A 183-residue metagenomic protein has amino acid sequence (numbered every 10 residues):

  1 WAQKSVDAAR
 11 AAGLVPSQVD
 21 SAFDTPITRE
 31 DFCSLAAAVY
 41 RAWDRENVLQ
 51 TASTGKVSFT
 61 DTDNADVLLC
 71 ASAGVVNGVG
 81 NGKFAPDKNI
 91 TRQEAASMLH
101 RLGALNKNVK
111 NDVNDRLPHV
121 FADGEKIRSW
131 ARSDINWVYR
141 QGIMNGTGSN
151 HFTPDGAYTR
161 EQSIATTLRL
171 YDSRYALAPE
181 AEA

Functional and structural regions predicted by a protein language model:
W1-Q3, R10-C33, A37-D66, A73-Q93 (+3 more regions): Feature responds to low-complexity, polar/acidic, surface-exposed segments characteristic of secreted/exported proteins
I135: Catalytic cores of secreted/periplasmic or lumenal enzymes
